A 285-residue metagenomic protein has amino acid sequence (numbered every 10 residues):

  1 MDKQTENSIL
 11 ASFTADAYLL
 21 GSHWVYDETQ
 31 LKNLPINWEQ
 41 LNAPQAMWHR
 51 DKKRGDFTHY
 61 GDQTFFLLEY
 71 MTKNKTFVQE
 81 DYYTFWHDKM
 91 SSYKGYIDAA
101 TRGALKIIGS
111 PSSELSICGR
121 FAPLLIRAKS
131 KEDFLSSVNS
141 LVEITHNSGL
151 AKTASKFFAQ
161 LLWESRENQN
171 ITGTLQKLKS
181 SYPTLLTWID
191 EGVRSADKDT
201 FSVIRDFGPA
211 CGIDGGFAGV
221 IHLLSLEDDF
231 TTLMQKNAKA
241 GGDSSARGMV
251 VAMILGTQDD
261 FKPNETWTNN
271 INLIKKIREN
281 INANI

Functional and structural regions predicted by a protein language model:
M1-I285: Structured, active/binding-site neighborhoods that engage oxygen-rich ligands
